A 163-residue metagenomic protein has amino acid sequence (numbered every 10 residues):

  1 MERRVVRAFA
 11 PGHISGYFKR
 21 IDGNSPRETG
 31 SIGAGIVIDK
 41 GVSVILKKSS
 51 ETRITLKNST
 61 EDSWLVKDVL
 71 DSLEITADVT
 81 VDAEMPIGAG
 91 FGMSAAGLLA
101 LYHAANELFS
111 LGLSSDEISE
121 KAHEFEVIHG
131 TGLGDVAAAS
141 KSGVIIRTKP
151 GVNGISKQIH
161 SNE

Functional and structural regions predicted by a protein language model:
M1-A89, E107, L111, S142: ATP-binding N-lobe of GHMP and related small-molecule kinases
N24, Y102-N106, R147, G154-I155: Generic secondary-structure boundary signal with a strong preference for alpha-helix termini
E61-L65, G97, S114-I118: Short amphipathic alpha-helical segments
K67-D68, L99, H103, E120: N-terminal, well-ordered alpha-helical segments
A89-M93, T148-K149: Short, conserved acidic/polar surface loops in the N-terminal third of protein domains
F91-S115: DPxDG-like acidic metal-binding loop motif
S115-E163: ATP-dependent small-molecule kinase catalytic core of the GHMP/sugar-kinase superfamily and closely related
